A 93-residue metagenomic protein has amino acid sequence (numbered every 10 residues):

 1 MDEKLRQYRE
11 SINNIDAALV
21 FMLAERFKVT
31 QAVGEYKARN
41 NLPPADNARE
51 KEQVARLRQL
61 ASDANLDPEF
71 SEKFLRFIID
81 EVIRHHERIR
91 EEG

Functional and structural regions predicted by a protein language model:
M1-G93: Domain-level signature for soluble enzymes in the chorismate/prephenate branch of the shikimate pathway
